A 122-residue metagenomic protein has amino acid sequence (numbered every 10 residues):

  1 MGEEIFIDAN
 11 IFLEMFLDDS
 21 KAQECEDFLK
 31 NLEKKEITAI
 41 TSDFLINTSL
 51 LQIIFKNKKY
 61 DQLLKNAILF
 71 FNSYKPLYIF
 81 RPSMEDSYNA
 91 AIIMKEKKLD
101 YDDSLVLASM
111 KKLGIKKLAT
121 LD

Functional and structural regions predicted by a protein language model:
M1-T41, N57-K65: Short, well-structured N-terminal submotif of metal-dependent ribonuclease cores
N10, F44, S104-A108: Active-site phosphate/pyrophosphate-handling residues
I11, T48-Q52, N89: A general alpha-helix detector
D18-D19, Q52, I93: Residue-level signal for well-ordered alpha-helical positions
D43-F44, D122: Short secondary-structure boundary segments
F44, L50-Y78: Active-site-proximal, substrate-binding regions of enzyme catalytic domains and RNA-binding/basic surfaces
L77-L121: Active-site neighborhoods of divalent-metal-dependent phosphate/nucleic-acid chemistry enzymes
